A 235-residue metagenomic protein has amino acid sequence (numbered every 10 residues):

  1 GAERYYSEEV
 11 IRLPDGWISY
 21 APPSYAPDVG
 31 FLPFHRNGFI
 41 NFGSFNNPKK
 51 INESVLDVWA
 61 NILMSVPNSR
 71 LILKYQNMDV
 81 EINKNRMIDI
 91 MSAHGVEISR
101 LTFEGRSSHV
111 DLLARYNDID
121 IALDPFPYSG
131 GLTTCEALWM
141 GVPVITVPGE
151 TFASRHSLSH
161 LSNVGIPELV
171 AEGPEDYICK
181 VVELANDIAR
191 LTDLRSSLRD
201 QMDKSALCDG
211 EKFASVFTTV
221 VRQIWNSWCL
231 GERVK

Functional and structural regions predicted by a protein language model:
G1-V58, D200, K204-C208, F213-K235: Glycine-rich phosphate/pyrophosphate-binding loop and adjacent beta-alpha nucleotide/cofactor-binding cores
V10, R100-L101, P167-E168: Short, conserved active-site loop motifs that form the nucleotide-linked donor/cofactor pocket
L13, E104, A171: Hydrophobic residues at beta-strand termini and immediately following loops that shape nucleotide-binding pockets
F34-D57, Q76-C135: Donor nucleotide-activated moiety binding/catalytic core segment of transferases that use nucleotide-activated donors
F39-N41, R70, P143: Residues that mark the start of a beta-strand
F45-P48, N61-M64, N68, L73-H94 (+3 more regions): C-terminal amphipathic helix plus adjacent low-complexity, charged tail appended to glycosyltransferase catalytic
N117, P125-G210: Catalytic binding pocket for nucleotide-activated donors in carbohydrate/polymer assembly enzymes
